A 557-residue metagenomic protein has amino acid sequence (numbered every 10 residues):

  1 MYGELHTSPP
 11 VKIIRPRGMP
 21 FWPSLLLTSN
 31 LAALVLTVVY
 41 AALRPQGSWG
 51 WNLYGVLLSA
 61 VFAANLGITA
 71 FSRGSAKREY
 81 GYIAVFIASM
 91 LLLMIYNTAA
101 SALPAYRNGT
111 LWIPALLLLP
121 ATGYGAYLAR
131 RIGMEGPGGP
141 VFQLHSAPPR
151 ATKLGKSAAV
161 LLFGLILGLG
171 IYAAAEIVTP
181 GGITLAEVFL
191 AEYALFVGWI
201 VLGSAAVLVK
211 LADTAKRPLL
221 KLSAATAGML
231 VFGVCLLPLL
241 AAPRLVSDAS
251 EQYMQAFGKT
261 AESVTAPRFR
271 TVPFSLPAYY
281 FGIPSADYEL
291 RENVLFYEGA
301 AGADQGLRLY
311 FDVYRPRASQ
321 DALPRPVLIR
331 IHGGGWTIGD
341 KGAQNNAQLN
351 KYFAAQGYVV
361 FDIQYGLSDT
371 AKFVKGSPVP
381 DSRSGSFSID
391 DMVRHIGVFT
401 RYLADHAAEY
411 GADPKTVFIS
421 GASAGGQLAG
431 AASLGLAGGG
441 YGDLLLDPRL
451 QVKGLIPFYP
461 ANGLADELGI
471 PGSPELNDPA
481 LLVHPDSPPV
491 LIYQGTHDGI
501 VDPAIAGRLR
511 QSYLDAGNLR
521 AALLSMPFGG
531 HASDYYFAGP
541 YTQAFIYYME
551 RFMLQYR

Functional and structural regions predicted by a protein language model:
Y2-G3, S8-P9, M19, Y40 (+5 more regions): C-terminal catalytic histidine-bearing segment of alpha/beta-hydrolase fold enzymes
Y40, G133-G136, V141-F142, G168-T179 (+2 more regions): Primarily recognizes the serine-hydrolase "nucleophile elbow" in alpha/beta-hydrolase and SGNH/GDSL folds
N65, M94, N108-P114, A151-L154 (+2 more regions): N-terminal cap/lid segment of alpha/beta-hydrolase-fold proteins
A318, L323, D381-R394, V398-I419: Gly/Ser-rich "nucleophile elbow"/oxyanion-hole loop immediately N-terminal to the catalytic nucleophile in hydrolases
L323-G335: Short beta-strand element of the alpha/beta-hydrolase
G335-Q348, Y352-D391, G435: Cap/lid segment of the alpha/beta-hydrolase catalytic domain
D486, L491-Q494, D498: Short beta-strand/loop motif that positions the catalytic acidic residue of the alpha/beta-hydrolase fold
G499-R508: Conserved alpha/beta-hydrolase "acid-adjacent" motif
